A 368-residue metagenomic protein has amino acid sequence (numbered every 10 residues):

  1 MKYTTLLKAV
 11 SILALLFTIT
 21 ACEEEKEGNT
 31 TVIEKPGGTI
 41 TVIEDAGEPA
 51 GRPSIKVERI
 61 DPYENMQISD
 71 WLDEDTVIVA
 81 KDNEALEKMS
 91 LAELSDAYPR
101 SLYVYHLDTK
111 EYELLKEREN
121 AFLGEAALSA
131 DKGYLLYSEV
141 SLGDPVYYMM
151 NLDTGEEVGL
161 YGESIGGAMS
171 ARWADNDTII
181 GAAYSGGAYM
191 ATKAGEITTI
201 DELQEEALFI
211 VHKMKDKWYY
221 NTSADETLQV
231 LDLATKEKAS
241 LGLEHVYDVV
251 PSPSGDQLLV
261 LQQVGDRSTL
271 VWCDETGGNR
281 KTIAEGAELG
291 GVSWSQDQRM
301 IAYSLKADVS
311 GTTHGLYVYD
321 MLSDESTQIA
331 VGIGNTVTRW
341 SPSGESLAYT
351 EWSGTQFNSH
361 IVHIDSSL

Functional and structural regions predicted by a protein language model:
M1-V10: Bacterial N-terminal signal peptides that target proteins for export
I12-L16: Hydrophobic alpha-helical membrane-embedded or membrane-associated segments
F17-A21: C-terminal motif of bacterial Sec signal peptides marking the signal peptidase cleavage site
C22-L368: Sequence signature of WD/YWTD-type beta-propeller architectures
